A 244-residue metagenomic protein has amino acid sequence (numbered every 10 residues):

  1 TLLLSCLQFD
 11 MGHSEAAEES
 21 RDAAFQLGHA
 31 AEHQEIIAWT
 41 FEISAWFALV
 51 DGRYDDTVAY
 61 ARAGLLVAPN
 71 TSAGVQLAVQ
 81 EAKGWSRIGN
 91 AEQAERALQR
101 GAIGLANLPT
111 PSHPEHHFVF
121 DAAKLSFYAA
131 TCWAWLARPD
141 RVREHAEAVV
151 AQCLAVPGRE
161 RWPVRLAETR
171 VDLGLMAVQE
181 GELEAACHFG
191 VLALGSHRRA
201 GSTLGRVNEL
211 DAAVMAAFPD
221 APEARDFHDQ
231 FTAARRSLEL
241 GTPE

Functional and structural regions predicted by a protein language model:
T1-E244: Conserved binding/catalytic microenvironments
